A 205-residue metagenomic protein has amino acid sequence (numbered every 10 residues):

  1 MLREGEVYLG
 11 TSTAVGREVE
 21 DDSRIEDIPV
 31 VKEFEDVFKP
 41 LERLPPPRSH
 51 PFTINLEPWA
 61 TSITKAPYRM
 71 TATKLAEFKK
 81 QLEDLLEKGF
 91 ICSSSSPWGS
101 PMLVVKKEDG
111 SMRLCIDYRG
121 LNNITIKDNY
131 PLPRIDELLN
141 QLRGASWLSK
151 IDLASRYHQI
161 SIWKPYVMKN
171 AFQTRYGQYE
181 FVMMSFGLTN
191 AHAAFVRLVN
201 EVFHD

Functional and structural regions predicted by a protein language model:
E4, Y8-D205: Retroelement reverse transcriptase polymerase core
